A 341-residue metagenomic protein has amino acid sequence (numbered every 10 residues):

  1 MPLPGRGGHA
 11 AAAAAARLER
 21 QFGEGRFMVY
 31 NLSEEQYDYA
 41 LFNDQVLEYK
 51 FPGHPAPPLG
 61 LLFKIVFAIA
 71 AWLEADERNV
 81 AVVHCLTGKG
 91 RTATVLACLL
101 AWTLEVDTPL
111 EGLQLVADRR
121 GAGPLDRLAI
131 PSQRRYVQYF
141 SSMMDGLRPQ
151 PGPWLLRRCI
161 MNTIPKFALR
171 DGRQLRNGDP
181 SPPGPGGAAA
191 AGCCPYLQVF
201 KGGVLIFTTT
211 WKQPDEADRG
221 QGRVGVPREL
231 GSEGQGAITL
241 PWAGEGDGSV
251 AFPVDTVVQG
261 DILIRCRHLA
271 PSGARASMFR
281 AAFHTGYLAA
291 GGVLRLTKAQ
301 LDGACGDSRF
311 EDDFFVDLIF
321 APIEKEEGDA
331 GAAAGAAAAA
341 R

Functional and structural regions predicted by a protein language model:
M1-A81, T103-Q114, G123-R127, L156-G331 (+1 more regions): Cysteine-based protein phosphatase catalytic domain of the PTP/DSP
L32-Y37, S142-R148: Intrinsically disordered, low-complexity boundary segments flanking structured domains
W72, A93-L147: Cysteine-dependent PTP/DSP-like catalytic domain, specifically the C-terminal lobe
R78-C98: A phosphate-binding catalytic loop at a beta-strand-loop-alpha-helix junction that coordinates phosphoryl groups
